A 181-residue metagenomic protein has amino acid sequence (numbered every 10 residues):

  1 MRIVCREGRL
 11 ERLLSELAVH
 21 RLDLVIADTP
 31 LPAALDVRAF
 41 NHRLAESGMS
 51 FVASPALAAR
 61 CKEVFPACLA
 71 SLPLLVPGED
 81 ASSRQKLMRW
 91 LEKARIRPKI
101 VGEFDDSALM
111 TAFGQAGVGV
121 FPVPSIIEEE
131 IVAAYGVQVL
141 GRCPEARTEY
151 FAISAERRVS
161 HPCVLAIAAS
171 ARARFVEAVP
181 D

Functional and structural regions predicted by a protein language model:
M1-A33: Central regulatory/effector-binding core of bacterial HTH transcription factors
R2-G8, V76-P77, R97-D106: Short beta-strand-to-loop elements that line the ligand-binding cleft of bilobed periplasmic-binding protein-like
A18-A27, M49, G114-F121: Alpha-to-beta junction loops
T29-D36, A108-V137: A ligand-binding cleft/hinge motif common to bilobed small-molecule-binding domains
R38-E79: Flexible hinge/capping segments at coil-to-helix
A39-M49, S125, A133-R147: Short beta-strand->loop
R60, Q138-D181: A late-sequence structural motif
C68, R84-R97: Ligand-binding cleft/hinge of the Venus flytrap
